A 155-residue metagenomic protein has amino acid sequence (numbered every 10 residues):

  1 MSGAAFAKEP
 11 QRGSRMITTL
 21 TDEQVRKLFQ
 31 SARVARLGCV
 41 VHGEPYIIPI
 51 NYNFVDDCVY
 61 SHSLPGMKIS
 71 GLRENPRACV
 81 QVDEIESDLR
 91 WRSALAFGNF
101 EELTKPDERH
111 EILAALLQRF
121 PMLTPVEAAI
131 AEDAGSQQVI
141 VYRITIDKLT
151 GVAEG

Functional and structural regions predicted by a protein language model:
S2-R15, D88-G155: Charged, gly/pro-rich active-site loop segments
E9-R36: Short, basic/aromatic recognition patches
R26, I69, V80: Anion-coordinating catalytic cores for phosphoryl-, nucleotidyl-, and glycosidic chemistry
A32-L64, V80-Q81: Short beta-strand segments
H62-G66, A78-D83, M122-I130: Short acidic (Asp/Glu) patches
L64, E74-D83, R90-E101: Active-site-adjacent structural patch at catalytic or cofactor/ligand-binding sites
M67-I69, S87: Short, surface-exposed beta-strand-loop junctions and turns on beta-sheet-rich folds
S70-N75, R119-M122: A short, polar/proline- and glycine-enriched secondary-structure boundary/capping micro-motif
